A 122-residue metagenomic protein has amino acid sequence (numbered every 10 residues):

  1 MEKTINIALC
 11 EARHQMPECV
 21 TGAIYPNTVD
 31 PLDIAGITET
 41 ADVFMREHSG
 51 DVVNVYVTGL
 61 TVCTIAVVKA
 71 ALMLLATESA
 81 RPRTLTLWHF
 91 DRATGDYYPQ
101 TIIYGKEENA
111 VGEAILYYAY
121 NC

Functional and structural regions predicted by a protein language model:
M1-N54, A66-C122: Long, low-complexity, Lys/Arg-enriched
V57-I65: Acidic, metal-coordinating catalytic cores used for nucleic-acid/nucleotide bond scission and strand-transfer chemistry
